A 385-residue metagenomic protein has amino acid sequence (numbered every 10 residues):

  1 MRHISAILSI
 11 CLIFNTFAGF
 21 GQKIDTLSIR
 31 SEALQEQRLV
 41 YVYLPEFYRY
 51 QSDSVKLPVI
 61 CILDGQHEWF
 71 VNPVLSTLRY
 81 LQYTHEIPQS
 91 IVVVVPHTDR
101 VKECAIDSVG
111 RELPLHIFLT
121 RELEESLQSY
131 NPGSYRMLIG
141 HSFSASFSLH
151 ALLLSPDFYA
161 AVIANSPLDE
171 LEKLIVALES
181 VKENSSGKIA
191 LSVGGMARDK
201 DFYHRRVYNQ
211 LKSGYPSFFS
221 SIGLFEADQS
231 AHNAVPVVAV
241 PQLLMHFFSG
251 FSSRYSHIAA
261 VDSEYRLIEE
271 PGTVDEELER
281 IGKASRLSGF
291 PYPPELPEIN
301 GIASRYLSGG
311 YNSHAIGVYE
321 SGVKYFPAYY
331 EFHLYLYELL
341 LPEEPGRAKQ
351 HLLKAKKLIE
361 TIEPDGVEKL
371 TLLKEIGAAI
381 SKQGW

Functional and structural regions predicted by a protein language model:
M1-I24: Bacterial Sec-dependent N-terminal signal peptides
Q22-E343, L353-W385: Non-catalytic cap/lid and distal C-terminal segments of serine-dependent acyl enzymes
